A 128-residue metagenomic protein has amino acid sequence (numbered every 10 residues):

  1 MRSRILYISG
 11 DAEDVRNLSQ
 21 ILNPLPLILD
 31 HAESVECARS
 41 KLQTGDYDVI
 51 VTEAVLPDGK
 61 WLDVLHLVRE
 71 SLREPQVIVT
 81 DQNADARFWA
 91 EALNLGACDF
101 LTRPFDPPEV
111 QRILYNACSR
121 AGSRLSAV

Functional and structural regions predicted by a protein language model:
D11-H31: Two-component/phosphorelay signaling modules centered on CheY-like receiver
H31-V49, P57: Acidic, metal-coordinating helix/loop segments flanking the phosphotransfer/catalytic sites of two-component signaling
L62-E74: Short amphipathic alpha-helix used as the core "switch/output" element in two-component signaling
R87, F105-L114: C-terminal output helix
S119-V128: CheY-like receiver
